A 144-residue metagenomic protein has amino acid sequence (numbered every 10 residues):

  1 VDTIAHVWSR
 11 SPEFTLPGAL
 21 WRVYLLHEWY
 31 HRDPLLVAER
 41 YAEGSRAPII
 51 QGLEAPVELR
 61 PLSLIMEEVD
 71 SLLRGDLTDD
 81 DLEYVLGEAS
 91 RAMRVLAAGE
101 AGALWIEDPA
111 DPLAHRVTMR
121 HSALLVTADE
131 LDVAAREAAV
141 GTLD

Functional and structural regions predicted by a protein language model:
V1-A5: Leu/Val/Ala/Ile-rich N-terminal alpha-helices, chiefly Sec-type signal peptides and the beginnings
H6-S71: Long, charge-patterned amphipathic interaction tracts in eukaryotic proteins
V7-P12, L26-D33, D76, A89 (+2 more regions): Generic structural signal for hydrophobic core residues of well-folded globular domains
R46-L113: Conserved binding-pocket/active-site segment within a compact domain
R94-D144: Glycine-rich, aromatic-bearing surface loops/beta-hairpins
